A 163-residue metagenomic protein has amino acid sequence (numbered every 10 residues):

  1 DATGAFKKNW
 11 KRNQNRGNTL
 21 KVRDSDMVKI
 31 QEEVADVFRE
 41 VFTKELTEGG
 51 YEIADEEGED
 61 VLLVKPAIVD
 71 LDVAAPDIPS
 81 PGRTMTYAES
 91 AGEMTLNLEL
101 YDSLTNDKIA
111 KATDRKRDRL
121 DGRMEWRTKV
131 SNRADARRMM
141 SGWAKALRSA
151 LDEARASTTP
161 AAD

Functional and structural regions predicted by a protein language model:
D1-A35, E125, S149-D163: A structural "domain/chain start" motif
A2-K7, A67-D72, R115: Generic short beta-strand segments
Q14, L71-A88, R133-M139, S149-E153: Short, Lys/Arg-enriched charge-dense amphipathic segments
V28, E32, Y87, K129 (+1 more regions): Flexible, glycine- and charge-enriched loops at secondary-structure boundaries
I30, V34, F38, F42 (+3 more regions): Stable alpha-helical elements in mature extracytoplasmic
K44, E48-D107, D118-R127: Surface-exposed short loop/turn segments
E48-G50, E93-T95, L104-D163: C-terminal/domain-edge helix-coil "capping" segments
